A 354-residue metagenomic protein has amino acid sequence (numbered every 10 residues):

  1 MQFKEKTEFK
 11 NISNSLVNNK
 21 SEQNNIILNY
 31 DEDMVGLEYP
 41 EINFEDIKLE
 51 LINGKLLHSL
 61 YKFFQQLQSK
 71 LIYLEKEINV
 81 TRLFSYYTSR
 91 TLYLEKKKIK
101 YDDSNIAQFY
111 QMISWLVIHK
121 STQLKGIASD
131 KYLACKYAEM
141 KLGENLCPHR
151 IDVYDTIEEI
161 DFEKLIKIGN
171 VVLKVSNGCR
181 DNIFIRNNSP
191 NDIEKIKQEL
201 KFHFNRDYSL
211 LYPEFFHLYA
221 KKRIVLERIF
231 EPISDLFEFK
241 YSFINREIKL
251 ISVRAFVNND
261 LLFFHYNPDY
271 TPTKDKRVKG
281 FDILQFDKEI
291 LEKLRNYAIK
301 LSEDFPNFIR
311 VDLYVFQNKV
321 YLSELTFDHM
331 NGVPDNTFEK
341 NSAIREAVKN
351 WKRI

Functional and structural regions predicted by a protein language model:
M1-H119: Membrane-proximal basic amphipathic "stem/tether" segments
N25, Y30, V35, T88 (+6 more regions): ER/Golgi luminal nucleotide-sugar-dependent glycosyltransferases, focusing on the catalytic module
Q108-Q123, K274-D282: A short, surface-exposed helix-loop junction/capping segment
H119-S121, K125-D235, N245: Active-site nucleotide/adenylate-binding loops and adjacent lid/helix of ATP-dependent enzymes
D155-I157, N177-R180, E231-I233, S242-K249 (+4 more regions): Short, solvent-exposed loop/turn segments at secondary-structure junctions
H217-V225, F264-L322: A long amphipathic alpha-helix within ATP-dependent nucleotide-binding catalytic cores
D235-N296, N336-K340, R345: ATP-dependent carboxylate/phosphate-activation module, predominantly the ATP-grasp catalytic core and closely related
K288-E289, N296, E303, V315-I354: C-terminal active-site "lid" helix and adjoining low-complexity regulatory extension at the edge of ATP-using catalytic
